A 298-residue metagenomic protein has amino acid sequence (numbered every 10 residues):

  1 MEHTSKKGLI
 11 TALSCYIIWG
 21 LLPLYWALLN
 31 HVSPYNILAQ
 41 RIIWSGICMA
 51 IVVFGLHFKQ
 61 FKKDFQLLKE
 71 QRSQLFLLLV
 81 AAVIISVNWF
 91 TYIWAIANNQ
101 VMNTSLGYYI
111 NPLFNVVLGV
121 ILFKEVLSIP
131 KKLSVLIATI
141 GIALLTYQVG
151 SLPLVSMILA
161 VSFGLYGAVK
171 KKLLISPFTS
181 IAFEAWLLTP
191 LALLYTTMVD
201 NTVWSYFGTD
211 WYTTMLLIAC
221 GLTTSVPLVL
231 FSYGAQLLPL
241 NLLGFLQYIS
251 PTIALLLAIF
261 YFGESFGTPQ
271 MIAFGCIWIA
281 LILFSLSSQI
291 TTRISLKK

Functional and structural regions predicted by a protein language model:
M1-S14, I47-L78, I129, I181 (+3 more regions): Membrane-interface interhelical linkers
L13, I17-L21, Y25, L79-I96 (+4 more regions): Hydrophobic alpha-helical transmembrane segments of multi-pass membrane transport proteins, especially secondary
L24-A27, V32-Y35, G46-M49, G150-W204 (+1 more regions): Transmembrane alpha-helical segments that form core, pore/gating elements of small-molecule transporters/exporters
L24-Y35, K63-Q66, W94-Q100, I142-A143 (+4 more regions): Membrane-interface helix termini and inter-helical loops of multi-pass transporters
L29, I37, A95-I96, I121-F123 (+5 more regions): Hydrophobic/aromatic residues within transmembrane alpha-helices of multi-pass small-molecule transporters
I42, Q148, Y248, T252-K298: C-terminal-most transmembrane helix of multi-pass membrane proteins
W94, N111-P130, T252-M271: C-terminal transmembrane-helix exit sites in multi-pass transporters
S105-I110, P177-L187, S225-F260: Helix-helix packing/entry segments at the starts of transmembrane helices
